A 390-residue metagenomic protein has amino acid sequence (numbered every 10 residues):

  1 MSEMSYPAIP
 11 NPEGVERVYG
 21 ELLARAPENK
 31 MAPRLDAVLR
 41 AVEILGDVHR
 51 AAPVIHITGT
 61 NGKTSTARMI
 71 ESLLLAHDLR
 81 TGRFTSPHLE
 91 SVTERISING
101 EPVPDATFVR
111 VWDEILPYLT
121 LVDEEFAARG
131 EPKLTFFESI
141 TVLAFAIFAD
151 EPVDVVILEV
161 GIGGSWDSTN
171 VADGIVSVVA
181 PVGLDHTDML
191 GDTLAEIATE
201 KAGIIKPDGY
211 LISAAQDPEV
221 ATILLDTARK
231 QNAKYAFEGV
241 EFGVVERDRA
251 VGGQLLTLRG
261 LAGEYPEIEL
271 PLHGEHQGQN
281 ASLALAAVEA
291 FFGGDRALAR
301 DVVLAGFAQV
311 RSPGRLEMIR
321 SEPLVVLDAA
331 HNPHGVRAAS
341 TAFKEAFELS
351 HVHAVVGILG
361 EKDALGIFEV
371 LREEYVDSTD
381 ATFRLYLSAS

Functional and structural regions predicted by a protein language model:
M1-N61, S65-R80, L89-S91, I212-S213 (+2 more regions): N-terminal leader/targeting and accessory segments in enzymes
P10, G14, L39-R50, A76-A172 (+2 more regions): ATP-dependent carboxylate-amine ligase catalytic core
A41, I70, L74, T141-F148 (+2 more regions): Buried hydrophobic packing segments
A51, V155-L158, D167-V178, V182-H186 (+2 more regions): Nucleotide phosphate-binding/pyrophosphate-handling subdomain across enzymes that bind or process nucleotide phosphates
H56-T58, F84-T85, E159-G161, V355-G357: Short beta-strand segments
K63-M69, S91-T93, V160-T169, V336-R337 (+1 more regions): Short glycine/serine/threonine-rich phosphate/pyrophosphate-binding segments that cradle anionic phosphate groups
F84-P87, A214-A215, R229-R249, E269-E275 (+5 more regions): Beta-strand->loop->alpha-helix junctions that form or flank phosphate-binding loops in nucleotide-handling enzymes
V122-R129, P152-E159, G174-E267, A281-L304: Acidic, Mg2+-coordinating active-site environments of NTP-dependent enzymes
